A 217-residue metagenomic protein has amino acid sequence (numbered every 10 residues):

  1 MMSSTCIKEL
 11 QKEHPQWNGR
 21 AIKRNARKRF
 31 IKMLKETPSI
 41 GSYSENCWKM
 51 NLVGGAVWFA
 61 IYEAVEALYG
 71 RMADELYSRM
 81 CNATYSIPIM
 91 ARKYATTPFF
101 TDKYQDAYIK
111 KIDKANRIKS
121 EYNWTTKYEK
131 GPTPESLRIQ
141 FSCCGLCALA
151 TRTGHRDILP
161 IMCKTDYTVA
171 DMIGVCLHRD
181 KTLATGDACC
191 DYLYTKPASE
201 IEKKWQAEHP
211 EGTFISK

Functional and structural regions predicted by a protein language model:
M1-V65: N-terminal, charged low-complexity regulatory/assembly segments
N46-C47, A150-T153, A207-H209: A short, structure-level motif marking secondary-structure boundaries and short turns
V53-R152: Amphipathic interaction/junction segments at domain boundaries or subunit interfaces
T126-T185: Short, hydrophobic/π-rich interface segment
L146-L149, P197-K203: Short, charged/polar, Gly/Pro-enriched secondary-structure boundary elements
T185-L193: Beta-rich nucleic-acid/ligand-interaction surfaces
L193-Y194, I201, Q206-H209: Short, basic/aromatic-enriched C-terminal tail that caps enzymatic domains
A207-K217: Short, cationic low-complexity segments
